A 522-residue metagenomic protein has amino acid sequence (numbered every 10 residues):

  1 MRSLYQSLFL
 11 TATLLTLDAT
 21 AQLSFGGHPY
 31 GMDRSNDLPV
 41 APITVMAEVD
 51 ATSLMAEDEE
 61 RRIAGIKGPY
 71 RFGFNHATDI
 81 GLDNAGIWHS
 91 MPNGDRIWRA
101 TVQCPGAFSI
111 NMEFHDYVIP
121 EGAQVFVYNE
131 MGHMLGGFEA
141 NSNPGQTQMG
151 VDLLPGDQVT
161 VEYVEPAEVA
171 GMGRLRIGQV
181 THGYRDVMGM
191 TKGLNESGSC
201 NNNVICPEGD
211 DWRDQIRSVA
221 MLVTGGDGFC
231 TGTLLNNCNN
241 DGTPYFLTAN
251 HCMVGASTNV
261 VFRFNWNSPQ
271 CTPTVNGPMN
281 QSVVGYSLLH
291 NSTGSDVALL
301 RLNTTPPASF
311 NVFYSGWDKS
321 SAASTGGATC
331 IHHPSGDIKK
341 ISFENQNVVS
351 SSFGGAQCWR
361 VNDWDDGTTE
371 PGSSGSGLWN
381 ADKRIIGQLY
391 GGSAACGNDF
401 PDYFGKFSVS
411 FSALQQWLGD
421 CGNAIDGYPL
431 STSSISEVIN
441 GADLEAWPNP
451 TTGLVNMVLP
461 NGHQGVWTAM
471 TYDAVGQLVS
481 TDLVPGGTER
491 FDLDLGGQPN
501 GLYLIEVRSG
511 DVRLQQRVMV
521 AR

Functional and structural regions predicted by a protein language model:
T16-D18: N-terminal signal peptide c-region/cleavage motif recognized by signal peptidases
Q22-T101, G145-L153, D157-N236: Protease-domain processing segments flanking chymotrypsin-fold serine proteases, especially trypsin-like
C104-N111: Extended extracellular/luminal ectodomain segments enriched in beta-structured repeat modules
I119-H133: Short, surface-exposed beta-strand/strand-loop-strand elements in extracellular ectodomains
L154-Q357, V361-N362: Serine endopeptidase catalytic core focused on the charge-relay Asp
T233-T243, G367-L389: Catalytic nucleophile loop of clan PA
K340, S350-S351, L414-W447, G453 (+1 more regions): Residue-level detector of functionally pivotal "anchor" positions at catalytic/ligand-binding pockets or at interdomain
I439-W447, T451-R522: C-terminal outer-membrane/trafficking sorting elements
